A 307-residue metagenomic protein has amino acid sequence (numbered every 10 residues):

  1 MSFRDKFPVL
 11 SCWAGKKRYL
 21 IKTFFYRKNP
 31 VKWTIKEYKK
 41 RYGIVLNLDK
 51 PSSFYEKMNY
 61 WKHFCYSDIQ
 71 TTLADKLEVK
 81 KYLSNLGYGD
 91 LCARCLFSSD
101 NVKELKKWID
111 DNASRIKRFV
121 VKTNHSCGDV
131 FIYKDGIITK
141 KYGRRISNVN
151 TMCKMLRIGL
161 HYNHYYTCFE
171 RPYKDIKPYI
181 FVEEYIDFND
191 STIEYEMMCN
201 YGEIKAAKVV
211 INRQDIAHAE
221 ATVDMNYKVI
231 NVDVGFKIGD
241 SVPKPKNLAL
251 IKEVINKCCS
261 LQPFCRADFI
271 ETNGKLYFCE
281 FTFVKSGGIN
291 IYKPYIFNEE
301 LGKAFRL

Functional and structural regions predicted by a protein language model:
M1-C65: Membrane-proximal basic amphipathic "stem/tether" segments
Y26-P30, D68-A74, F278: Charged, low-complexity intrinsically disordered segments
K50-I138, V149-C168: A conserved helix-loop-beta module that forms one wall/lid of the active-site cleft in ATP-utilizing catalytic domains
S99, H125, E184-I186, C199-Y201 (+2 more regions): Short, flexible loop/turn elements at secondary-structure junctions
K103-L105, C127-I132, K140-K141, D190-S191 (+4 more regions): Short catalytic/ligand-binding loop motif for oxyanion handling, primarily in non-cytosolic enzymes, centered on
K141-F236: Phosphate-binding site of ATP-dependent enzymes
E170-F181, E220-F278: A long amphipathic alpha-helix within ATP-dependent nucleotide-binding catalytic cores
K246, E253, E271-L307: C-terminal active-site "lid" helix and adjoining low-complexity regulatory extension at the edge of ATP-using catalytic
